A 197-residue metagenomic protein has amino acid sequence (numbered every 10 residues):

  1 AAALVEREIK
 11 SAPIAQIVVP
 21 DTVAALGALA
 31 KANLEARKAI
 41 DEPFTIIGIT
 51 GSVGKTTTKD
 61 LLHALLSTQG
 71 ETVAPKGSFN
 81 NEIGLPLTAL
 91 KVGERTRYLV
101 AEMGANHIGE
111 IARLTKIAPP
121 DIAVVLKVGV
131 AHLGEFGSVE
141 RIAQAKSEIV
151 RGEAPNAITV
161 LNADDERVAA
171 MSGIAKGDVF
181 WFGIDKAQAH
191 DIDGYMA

Functional and structural regions predicted by a protein language model:
A2-R7, P20, K176-A197: Beta-strand->loop->alpha-helix junctions that form or flank phosphate-binding loops in nucleotide-handling enzymes
A12, V18, A25-A163, R167-G177: Phosphate-binding loop of NTP-binding sites
